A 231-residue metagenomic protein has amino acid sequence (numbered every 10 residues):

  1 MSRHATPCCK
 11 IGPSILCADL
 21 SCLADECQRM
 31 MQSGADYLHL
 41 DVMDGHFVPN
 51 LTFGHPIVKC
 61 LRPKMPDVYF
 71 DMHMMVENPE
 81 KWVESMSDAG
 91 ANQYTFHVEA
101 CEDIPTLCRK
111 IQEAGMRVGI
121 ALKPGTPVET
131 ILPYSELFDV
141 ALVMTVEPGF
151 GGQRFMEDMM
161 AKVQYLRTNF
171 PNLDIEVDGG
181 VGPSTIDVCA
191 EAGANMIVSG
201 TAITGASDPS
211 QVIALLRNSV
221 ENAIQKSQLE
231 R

Functional and structural regions predicted by a protein language model:
M1-C17, A24-D25, V220, I224-R231: N-terminal amphipathic alpha-helix/helix-capping segment at the start of soluble metabolic enzymes
K10-S14, L38-L40, L61, F70-M74 (+5 more regions): Hydrophobic faces of well-ordered beta-strands that scaffold small-molecule active sites in alpha/beta enzyme cores
L23, M30, D41, M86 (+6 more regions): Conserved, mostly hydrophobic/aromatic
E26-C27, N78-D88, T126-L137, V181-I197: Catalytic cores of alpha/beta
L40-K110: N-terminal active-site wall of soluble small-molecule enzyme domains
D44-T52, P56, P124, T130-Q164 (+3 more regions): Glycine/Thr-rich beta-alpha phosphate-binding loop at enzyme active sites
Y94-E102, L142-G152, A192-I213: Glycine-rich phosphate-binding active-site loops on the catalytic face of alpha/beta enzymes
I111, A190, T204-R231: C-terminal helical cap(s) of enzyme catalytic domains, especially alpha/beta-barrels
